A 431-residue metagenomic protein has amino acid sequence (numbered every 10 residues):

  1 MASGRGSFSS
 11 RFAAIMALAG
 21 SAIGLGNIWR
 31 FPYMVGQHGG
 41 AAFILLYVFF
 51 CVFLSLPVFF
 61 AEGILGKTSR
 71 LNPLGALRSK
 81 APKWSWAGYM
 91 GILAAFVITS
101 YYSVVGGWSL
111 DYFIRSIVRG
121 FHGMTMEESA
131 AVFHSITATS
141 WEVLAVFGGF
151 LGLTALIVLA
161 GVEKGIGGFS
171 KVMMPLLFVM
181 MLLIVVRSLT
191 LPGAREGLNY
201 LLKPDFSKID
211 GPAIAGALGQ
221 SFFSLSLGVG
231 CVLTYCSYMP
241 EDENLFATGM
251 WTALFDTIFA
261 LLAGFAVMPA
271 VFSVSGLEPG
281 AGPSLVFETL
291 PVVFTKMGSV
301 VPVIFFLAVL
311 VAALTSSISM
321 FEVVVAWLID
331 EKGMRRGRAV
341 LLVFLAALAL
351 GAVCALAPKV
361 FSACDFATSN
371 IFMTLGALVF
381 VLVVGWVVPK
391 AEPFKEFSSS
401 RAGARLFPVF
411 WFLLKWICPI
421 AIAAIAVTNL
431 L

Functional and structural regions predicted by a protein language model:
M1-A2, G106-A138, Y238-D242, A247 (+4 more regions): Helix-loop-helix connectors at the membrane interface of multi-pass transporters/channels
M1-W29, L56-G63, K67-S79, K83-W86 (+2 more regions): Membrane-interface "cap" regions at the ends of multi-pass membrane proteins
A2-F12, G167, K171-L314, I318: Membrane-embedded translocation segments of transport machinery
A2-S7, Y33-H38, T68-M90, S103-E163 (+6 more regions): Inter-helical loop and helix-membrane interface segments of multi-pass membrane transporters/permeases
S7, F12-I15, S21, L144-A145 (+6 more regions): Loop-to-transmembrane helix boundary motifs in multi-pass membrane proteins
S7-L18, A42-L46, K83-F96, V146-G148 (+7 more regions): Select transmembrane alpha-helical segments in multipass membrane proteins
R30-Y47, K80-P82, W108, G165-M173 (+5 more regions): Transmembrane helix-loop boundary segments of multi-pass membrane transporters
A87-M90, V324, K332-F344, A367-A426: C-terminal membrane-solvent junction of multi-pass transporters and transport-like membrane proteins
